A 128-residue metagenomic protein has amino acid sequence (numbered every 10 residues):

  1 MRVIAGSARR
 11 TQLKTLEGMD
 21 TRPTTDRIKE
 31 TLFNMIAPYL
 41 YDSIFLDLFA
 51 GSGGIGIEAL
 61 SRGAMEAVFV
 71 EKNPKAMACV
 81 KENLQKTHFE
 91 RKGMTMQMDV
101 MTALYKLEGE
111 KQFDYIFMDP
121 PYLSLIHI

Functional and structural regions predicted by a protein language model:
M1-H127: Class I S-adenosyl-L-methionine-dependent methyltransferase catalytic core
